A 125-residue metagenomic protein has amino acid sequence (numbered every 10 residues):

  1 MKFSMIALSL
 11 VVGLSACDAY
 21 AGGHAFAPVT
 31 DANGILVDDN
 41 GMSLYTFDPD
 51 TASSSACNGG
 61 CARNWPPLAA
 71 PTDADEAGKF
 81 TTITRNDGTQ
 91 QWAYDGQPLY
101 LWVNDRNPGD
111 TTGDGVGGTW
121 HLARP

Functional and structural regions predicted by a protein language model:
M1-S15: Sec-dependent bacterial lipoprotein signal peptides
F3, C17-P125: Compact beta-sheet-dominated domain cores in extracellular/mature segments
